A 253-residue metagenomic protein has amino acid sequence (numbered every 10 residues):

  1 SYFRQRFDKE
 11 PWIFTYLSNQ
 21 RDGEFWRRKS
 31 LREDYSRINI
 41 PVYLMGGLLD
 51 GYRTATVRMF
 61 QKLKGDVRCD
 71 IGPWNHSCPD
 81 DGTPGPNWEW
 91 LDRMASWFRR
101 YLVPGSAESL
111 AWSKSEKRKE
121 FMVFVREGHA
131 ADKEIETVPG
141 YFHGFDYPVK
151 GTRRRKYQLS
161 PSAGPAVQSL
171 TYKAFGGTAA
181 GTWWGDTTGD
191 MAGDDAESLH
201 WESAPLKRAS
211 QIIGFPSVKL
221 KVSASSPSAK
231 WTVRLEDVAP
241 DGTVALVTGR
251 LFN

Functional and structural regions predicted by a protein language model:
S1-R37, S109-L110: Accessory cap/linker subdomain of secreted extracellular hydrolases
S36-I38, L63-K64: Short, conserved loop/helix-junction motifs that constitute active-site signature segments in enzyme catalytic cores
I38, L44-G46: Short beta-strand/loop motif that positions the catalytic acidic residue of the alpha/beta-hydrolase fold
Y43, R68-D70, R155-Y157: Hydrophobic/aromatic beta-strand patches that form the interior of the parallel beta-sheet core in alpha/beta enzyme
L48-Y52: Acidic catalytic loop of the alpha/beta-hydrolase fold
T54-V67: Active-site-adjacent alpha-helix of alpha/beta-hydrolase-fold enzymes
K64-S77: Catalytic histidine neighborhood in serine/cysteine hydrolases with alpha/beta-hydrolase-type architecture
C78-P79, P84-N253: C-terminal, loop-rich substrate-recognition/catalytic regions characterized by aromatic stacking residues
